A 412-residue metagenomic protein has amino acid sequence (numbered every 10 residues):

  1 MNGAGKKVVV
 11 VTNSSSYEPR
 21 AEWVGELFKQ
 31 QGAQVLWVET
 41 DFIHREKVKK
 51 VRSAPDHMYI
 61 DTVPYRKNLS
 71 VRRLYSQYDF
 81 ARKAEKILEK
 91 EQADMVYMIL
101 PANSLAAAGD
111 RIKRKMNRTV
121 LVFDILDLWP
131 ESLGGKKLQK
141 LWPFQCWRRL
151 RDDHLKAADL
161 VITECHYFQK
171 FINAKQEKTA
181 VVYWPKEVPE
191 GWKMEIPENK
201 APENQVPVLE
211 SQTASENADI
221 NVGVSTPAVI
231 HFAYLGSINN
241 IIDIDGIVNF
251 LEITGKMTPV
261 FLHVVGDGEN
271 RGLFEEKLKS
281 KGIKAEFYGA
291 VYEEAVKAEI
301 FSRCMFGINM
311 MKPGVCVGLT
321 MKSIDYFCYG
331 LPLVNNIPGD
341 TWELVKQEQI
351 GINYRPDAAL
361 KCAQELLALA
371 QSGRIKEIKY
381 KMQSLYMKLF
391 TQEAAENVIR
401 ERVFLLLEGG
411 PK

Functional and structural regions predicted by a protein language model:
M1-P55, L160, N249-T258: N-terminal subdomain of nucleotide-sugar transferases
P19, I242, Y288, E293-I300 (+2 more regions): Nucleotide-sugar-dependent
S104-A107, R111-M116, W142-V161: Membrane-proximal helix-turn-helix segments that form the acceptor-binding/catalytic region of lipid-linked
T119-V120, E131-D153, E190: Nucleotide-sugar donor phosphate/pyrophosphate-binding loop at the beta->alpha transition of glycosyltransferases
R148-V181, V188-K193, E343: A short, active-site helix/loop in glycosyltransferases that binds the activated sugar's phosphate group
K200-E210, D219-I242, I247-E252, H263 (+1 more regions): Conserved donor-binding/catalytic core segment of Leloir-type glycosyltransferases
H263, G272-A298: Nucleotide-activated donor-binding/catalytic signature segment of Leloir-type glycosyltransferases, i.e., the conserved
D357-C362, A370-L405: A charged, aromatic-enriched C-terminal amphipathic alpha-helix characteristic of glycosyltransferases across folds
